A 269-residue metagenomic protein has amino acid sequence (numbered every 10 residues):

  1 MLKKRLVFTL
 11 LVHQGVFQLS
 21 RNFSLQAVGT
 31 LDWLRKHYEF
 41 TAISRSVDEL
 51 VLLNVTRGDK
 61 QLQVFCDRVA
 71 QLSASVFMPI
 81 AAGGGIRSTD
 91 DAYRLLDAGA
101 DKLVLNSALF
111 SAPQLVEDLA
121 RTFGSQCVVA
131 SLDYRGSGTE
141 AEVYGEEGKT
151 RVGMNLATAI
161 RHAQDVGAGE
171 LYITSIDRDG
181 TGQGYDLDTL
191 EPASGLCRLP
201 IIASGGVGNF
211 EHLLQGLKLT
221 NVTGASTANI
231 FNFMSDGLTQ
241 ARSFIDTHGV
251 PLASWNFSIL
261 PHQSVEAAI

Functional and structural regions predicted by a protein language model:
R5-T9, E49, F77-A81, D101-V104 (+5 more regions): Structural preference for beta-strand elements that scaffold enzyme active sites
L11, L50, A82, L95 (+5 more regions): Conserved, mostly hydrophobic/aromatic
V12-A27, D101-I173, D177-R178, S258 (+1 more regions): Conserved anion-binding
N22-T41: Short catalytic helix/loop segments, enriched in acidic residues and glycine and frequently bearing histidine
V47-D67, S107, Y172-Q183: Glycine-rich, proline-tolerant flexible connector loops at the mouths of alpha/beta enzymes
K60-A81, E117-Y134, G182-G208, H248-V250: Alpha-helix-loop-beta-strand connector modules within alpha/beta enzyme cores
V76, I80-K102, D188-A225: Catalytic cores of alpha/beta
L115-F123, Q215-F257: C-terminal helical cap(s) of enzyme catalytic domains, especially alpha/beta-barrels
